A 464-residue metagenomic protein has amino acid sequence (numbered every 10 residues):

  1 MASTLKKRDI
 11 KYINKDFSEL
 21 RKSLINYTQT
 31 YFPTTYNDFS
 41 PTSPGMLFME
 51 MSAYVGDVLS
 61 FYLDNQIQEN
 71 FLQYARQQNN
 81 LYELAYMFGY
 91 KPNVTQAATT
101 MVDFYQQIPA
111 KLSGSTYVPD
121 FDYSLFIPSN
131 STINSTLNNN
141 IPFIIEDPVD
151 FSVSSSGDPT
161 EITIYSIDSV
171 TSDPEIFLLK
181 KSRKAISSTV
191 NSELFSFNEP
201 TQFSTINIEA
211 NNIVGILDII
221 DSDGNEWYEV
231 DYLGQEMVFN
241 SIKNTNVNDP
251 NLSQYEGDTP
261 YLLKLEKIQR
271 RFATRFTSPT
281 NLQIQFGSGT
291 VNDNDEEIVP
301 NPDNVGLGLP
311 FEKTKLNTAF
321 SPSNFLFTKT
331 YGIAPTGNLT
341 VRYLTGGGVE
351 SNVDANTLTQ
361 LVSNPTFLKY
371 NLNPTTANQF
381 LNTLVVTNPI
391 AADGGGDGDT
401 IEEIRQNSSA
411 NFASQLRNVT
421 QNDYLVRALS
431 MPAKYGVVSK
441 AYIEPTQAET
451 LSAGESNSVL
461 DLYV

Functional and structural regions predicted by a protein language model:
M1-V464: Signature of Asx- and small-polar-rich beta-strand/turn repeats characteristic of beta-solenoid architectures
